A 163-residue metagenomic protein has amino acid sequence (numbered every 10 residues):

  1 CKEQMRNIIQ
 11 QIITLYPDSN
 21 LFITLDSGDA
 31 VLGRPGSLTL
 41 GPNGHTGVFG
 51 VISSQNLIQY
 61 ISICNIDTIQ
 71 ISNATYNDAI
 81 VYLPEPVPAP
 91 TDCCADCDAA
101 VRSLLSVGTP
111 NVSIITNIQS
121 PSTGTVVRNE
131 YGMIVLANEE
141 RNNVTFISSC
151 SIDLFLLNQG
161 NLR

Functional and structural regions predicted by a protein language model:
C1-L32, S37-T123, V127-R163: Short glycine-rich, low-complexity segments
